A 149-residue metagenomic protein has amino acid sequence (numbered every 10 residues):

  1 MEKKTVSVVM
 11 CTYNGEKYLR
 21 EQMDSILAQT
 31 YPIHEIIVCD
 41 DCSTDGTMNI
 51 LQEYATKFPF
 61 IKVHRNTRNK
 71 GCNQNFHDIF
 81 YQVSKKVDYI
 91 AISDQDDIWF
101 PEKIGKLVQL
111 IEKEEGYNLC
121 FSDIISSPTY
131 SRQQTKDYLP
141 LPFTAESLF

Functional and structural regions predicted by a protein language model:
M1-F149: Nucleotide-sugar donor-binding/catalytic module of glycosyltransferases that assemble extracellular/cell-envelope
